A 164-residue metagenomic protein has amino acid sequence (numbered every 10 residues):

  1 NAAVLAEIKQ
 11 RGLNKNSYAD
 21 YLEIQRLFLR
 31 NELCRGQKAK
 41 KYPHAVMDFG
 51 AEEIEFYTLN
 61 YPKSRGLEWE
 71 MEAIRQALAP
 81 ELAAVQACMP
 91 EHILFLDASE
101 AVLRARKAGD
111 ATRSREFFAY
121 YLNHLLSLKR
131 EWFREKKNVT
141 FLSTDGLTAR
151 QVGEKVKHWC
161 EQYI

Functional and structural regions predicted by a protein language model:
N1, F95, F141-S143: Structural signal for conserved beta-strand scaffold positions within catalytic alpha/beta enzyme cores
N1-Q37: Conserved substrate/cofactor phosphate-moiety recognition/catalytic segment in nucleotide-dependent phosphotransferases
L5-R11, Y57-N60, A105-A108, E154-K155: Short aromatic-enriched loop/helix-cap "lid" or pocket-rim segments at secondary-structure transitions that line
Q25-R30, E68-E81, F118-S127: Well-ordered, non-membrane alpha-helical segments in soluble/globular domains
L33, Q37-K38, M47-T112: ATP-dependent NMP and nucleoside kinases share a basic, alpha-helical "lid"
K41, C88, R134-K136: Short, well-ordered coil/turn elements that cap or connect secondary structure elements
P43-H44, P90-E91, V139: Conserved acidic residues
R104-I164: NTP-dependent small-molecule kinase module
